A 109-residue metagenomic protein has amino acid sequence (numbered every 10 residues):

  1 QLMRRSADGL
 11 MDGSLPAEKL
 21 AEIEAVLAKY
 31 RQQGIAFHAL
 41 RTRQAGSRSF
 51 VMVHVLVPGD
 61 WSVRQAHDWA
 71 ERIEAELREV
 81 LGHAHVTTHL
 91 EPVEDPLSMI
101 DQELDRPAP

Functional and structural regions predicted by a protein language model:
Q1-P109: Alpha-helical transmembrane segments and adjacent TM-loop junctions that form the membrane-embedded core of multi-pass
